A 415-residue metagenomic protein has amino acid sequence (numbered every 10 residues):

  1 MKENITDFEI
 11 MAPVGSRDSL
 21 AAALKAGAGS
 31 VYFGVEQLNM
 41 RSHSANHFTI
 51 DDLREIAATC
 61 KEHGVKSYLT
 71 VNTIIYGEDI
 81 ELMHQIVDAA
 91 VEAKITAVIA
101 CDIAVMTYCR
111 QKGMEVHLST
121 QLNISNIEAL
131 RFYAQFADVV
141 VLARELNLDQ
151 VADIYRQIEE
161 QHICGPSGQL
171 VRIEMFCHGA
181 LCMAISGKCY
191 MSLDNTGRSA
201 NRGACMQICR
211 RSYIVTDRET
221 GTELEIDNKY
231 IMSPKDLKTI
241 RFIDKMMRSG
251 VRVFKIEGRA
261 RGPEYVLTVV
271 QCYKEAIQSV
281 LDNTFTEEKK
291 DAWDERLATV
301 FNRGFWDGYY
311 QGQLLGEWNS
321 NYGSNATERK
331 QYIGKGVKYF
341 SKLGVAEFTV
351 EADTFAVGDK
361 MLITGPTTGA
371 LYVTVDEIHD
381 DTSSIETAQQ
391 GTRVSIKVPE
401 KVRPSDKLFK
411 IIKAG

Functional and structural regions predicted by a protein language model:
M1-A26, S30-S42, I56-A57, K61-T73 (+5 more regions): Surface-exposed amphipathic alpha-helical tracts and adjacent flexible/coil segments at the periphery of soluble enzymes
N46-D52, E81-I86: Charged helix-capping and loop-helix junction motifs
R54, S67-T70, I86, A100: Phosphodiester-processing cores and adjacent nucleic acid-binding clamps
M83-S119: Well-ordered mid-protein domain cores that form the structural environment of catalytic cofactors
S125-L130: Short, glycine/polar-rich helix-capping loops at beta-to-alpha or helix-loop-helix junctions that flank or form
